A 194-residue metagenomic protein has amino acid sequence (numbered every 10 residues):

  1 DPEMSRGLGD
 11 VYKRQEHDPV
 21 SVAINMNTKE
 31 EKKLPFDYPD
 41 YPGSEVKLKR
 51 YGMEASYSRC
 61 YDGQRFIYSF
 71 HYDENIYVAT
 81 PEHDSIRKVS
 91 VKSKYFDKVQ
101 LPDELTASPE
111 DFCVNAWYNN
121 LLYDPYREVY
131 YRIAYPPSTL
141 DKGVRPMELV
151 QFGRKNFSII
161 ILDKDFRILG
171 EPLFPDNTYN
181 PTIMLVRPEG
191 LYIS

Functional and structural regions predicted by a protein language model:
P2-Y12: Single conserved hydrophobic/aromatic residue that forms the stacking wall/gate of nucleotide- or nucleobase-binding
K13-T28, E148-F166: Beta-propeller blade signature
R14-A79: Loop-centered beta-sheet repeat module
E31-G52, K88-F112, P172-T178: Surface-exposed loop and turn segments in beta-propeller and other repeat-based domains that flank or scaffold
R50-D62, N115-Y126, M184-R187: Structural signature of eukaryotic scaffold interfaces centered on beta-propeller domains
F112-L162: Loop/turn-rich, solvent-exposed surfaces of beta-rich toroidal or solenoidal domains
